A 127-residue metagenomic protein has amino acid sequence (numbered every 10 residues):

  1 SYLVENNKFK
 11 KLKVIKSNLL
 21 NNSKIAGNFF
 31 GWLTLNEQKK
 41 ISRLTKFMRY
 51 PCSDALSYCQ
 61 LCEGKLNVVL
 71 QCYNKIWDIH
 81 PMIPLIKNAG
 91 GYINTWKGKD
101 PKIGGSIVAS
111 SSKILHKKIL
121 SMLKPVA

Functional and structural regions predicted by a protein language model:
S1-Y58, S106-A127: Acidic beta-strand-loop-alpha-helix segment within the catalytic core of divalent metal-dependent phosphate-processing
K39-R43, C59-A127: Oxyanion/phosphate-interacting regions
